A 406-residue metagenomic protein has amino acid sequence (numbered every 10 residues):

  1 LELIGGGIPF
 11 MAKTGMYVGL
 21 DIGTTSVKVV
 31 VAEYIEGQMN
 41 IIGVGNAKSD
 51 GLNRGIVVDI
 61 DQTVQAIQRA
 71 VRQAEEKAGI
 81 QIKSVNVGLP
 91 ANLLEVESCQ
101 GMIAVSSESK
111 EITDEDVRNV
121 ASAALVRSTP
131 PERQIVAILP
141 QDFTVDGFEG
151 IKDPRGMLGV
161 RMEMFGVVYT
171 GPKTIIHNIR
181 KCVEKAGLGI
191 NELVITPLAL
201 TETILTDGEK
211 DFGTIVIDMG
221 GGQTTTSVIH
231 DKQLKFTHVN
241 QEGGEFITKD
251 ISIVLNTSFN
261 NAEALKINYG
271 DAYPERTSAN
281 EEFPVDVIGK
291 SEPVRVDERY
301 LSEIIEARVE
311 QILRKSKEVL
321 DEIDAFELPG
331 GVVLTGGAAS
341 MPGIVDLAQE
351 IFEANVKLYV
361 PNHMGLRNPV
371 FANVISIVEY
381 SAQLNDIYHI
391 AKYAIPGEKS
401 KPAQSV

Functional and structural regions predicted by a protein language model:
L1-S26, V30-I215, Q233-L234, G244 (+3 more regions): Nucleotide/phosphate-binding catalytic cleft detector across ATP-hydrolyzing and phosphate-transferring enzymes
L20, V29, V87, V183 (+5 more regions): Residue-level signature of catalytic and energy-coupling elements of molecular machines, predominantly ATP/GTP-dependent
D21, E184, L205-T206, D218 (+3 more regions): Extended, folded domain segments that form the structural surfaces/walls around functional sites
L89-L94, G221, G336-S340: Core structural elements
G171, D271-Y273, L328-Q349: Glycine-rich phosphate-binding loops at beta-strand->alpha-helix junctions
F212-V254: Glycine-rich phosphate-binding loop of actin/hexokinase-like ATP-binding domains
E318-G336, I351, N355-H363: Hydrophobic alpha-helical bundle architecture
K357, P361-S405: Glycine-rich phosphate-binding/hydrolytic loop that grips phosphoryl groups
